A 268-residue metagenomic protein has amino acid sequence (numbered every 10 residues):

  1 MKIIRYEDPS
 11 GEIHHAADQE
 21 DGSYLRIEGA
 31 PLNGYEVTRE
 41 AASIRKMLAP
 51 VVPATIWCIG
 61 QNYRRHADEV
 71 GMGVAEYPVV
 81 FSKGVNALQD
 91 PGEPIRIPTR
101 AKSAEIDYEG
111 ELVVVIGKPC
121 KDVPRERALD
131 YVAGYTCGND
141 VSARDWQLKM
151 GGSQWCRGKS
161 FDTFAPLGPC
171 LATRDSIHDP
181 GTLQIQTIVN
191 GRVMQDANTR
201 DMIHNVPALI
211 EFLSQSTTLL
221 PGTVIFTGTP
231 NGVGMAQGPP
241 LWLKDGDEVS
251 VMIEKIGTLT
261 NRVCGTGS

Functional and structural regions predicted by a protein language model:
M1-V79, S250, G267: N-terminal non-catalytic cap/leader segment that marks the start of a structured domain
V37, K46-P50, H66, R96-P98 (+1 more regions): Catalytic-pocket segment enriched in acidic/His residues
V74-P91, Y108, K244-K255: Structural signature of FAD isoalloxazine-binding scaffolds in flavoprotein oxidoreductases
F81, Y108, V113-P119, T218: Short, conserved beta-strand element in jelly-roll/cupin
P91-V115: A structural-propensity feature for long, helix-poor, extended segments
E111-V115, T136, Q186: Residues embedded in well-ordered beta-strands
K121-Y135: N-terminal accessory regions of nucleic-acid-interacting proteins
